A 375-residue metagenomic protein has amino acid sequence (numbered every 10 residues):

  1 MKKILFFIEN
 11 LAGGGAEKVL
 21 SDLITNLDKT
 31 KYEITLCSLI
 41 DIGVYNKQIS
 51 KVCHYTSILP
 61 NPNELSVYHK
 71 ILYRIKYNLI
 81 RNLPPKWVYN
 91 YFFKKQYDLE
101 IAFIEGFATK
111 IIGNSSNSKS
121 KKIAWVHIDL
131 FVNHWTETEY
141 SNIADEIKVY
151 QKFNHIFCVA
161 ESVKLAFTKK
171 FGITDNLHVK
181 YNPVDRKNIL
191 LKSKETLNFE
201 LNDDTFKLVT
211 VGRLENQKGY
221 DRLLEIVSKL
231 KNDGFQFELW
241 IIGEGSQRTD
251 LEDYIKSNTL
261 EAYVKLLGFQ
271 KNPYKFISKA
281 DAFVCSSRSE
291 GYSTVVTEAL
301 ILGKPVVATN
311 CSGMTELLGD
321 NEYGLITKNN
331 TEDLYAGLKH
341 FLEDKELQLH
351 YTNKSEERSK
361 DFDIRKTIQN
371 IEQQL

Functional and structural regions predicted by a protein language model:
G14-D22, F206-K229, F235, S246-E252: A conserved mid-protein helix/loop that constitutes part of the nucleotide-sugar donor-binding site
R81-K86, L130-K152: Nucleotide-sugar donor phosphate/pyrophosphate-binding loop at the beta->alpha transition of glycosyltransferases
Y89-F93, L99-K119: An aromatic- and histidine-rich active-site surface loop
K110-I112, Q151-V179, V184-R186: A short, active-site helix/loop in glycosyltransferases that binds the activated sugar's phosphate group
E252-G268: Nucleotide-activated donor-binding/catalytic signature segment of Leloir-type glycosyltransferases, i.e., the conserved
F269, R288: Aromatic "clamp/platform" in nucleotide-sugar-dependent glycosyltransferases that forms part of the donor/acceptor
P305-A308: Short hydrophobic beta-strand element within catalytic cores of glycosyltransferases and related nucleotide-activated
D320-T331, H340-K345: Conserved acidic donor-binding segment of nucleotide-sugar-dependent glycosyltransferases
